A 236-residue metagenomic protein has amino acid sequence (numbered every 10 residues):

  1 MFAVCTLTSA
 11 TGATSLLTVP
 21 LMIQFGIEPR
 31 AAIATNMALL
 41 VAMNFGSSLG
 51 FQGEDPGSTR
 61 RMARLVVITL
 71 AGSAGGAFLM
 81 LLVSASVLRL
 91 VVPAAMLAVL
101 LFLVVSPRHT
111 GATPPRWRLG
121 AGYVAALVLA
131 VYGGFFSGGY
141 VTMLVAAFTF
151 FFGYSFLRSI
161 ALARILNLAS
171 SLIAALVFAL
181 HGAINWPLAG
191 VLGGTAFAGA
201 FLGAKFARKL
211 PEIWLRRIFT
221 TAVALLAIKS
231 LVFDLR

Functional and structural regions predicted by a protein language model:
M1-R30, A112-I160, G190: Selected transmembrane alpha-helices and immediately adjacent juxtamembrane segments of polytopic inner-membrane
G12, I27-E28, S84, L88 (+2 more regions): A helix-boundary/kink motif common to multi-pass secondary transporters, especially Major Facilitator Superfamily
I27-M37, T59-R64, G153-R164: Membrane-interface alpha-helices at helix entry/exit sites of multi-pass transporters
A34-V87, S171-W214, T221: Selective hydrophobic functional segments
M37, V92-M96, L100, R164 (+3 more regions): Residues within membrane-spanning alpha-helices of integral membrane proteins, especially the hydrophobic core/packing
F45-P56, A77, A85, P93-W117 (+1 more regions): Transmembrane helix exit motif
S58-I68, V91-V92, P114-A121, I160-L166 (+1 more regions): Cytoplasmic-side transmembrane-helix entry/capping segments in multi-pass membrane proteins
V128-G138, A174-G182, A189, L226-R236: Hydrophobic alpha-helical transmembrane segments in multi-pass integral membrane proteins
